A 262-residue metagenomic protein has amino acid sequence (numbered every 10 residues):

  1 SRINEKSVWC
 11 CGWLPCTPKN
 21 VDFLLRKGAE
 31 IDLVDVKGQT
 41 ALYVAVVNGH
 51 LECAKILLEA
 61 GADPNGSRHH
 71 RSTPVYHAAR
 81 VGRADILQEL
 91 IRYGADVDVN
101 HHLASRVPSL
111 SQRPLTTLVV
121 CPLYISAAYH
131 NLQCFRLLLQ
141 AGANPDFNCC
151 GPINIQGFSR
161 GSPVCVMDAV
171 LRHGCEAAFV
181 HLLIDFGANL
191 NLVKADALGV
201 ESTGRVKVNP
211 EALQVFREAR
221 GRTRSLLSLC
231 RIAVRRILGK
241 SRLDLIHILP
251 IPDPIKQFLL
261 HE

Functional and structural regions predicted by a protein language model:
K19-N20, E52-C53, D85-I86, Q133-C134 (+1 more regions): Conserved ankyrin/ankyrin-like repeat signature
D22-A29, K55-A62, Q88-D96, R136-N144 (+1 more regions): Ankyrin repeat domain, specifically the short helix-to-loop turn at the C-terminus of the second helix of each repeat
V36-K37, H69-R71, L103, L118 (+2 more regions): Ankyrin repeat start-site detector
D96-T116, P152-G157: Acidic/polar low-complexity surface segments
P152-V164, D168-E262: Cullin-RING E3 adaptor/co-adaptor recruitment helices
